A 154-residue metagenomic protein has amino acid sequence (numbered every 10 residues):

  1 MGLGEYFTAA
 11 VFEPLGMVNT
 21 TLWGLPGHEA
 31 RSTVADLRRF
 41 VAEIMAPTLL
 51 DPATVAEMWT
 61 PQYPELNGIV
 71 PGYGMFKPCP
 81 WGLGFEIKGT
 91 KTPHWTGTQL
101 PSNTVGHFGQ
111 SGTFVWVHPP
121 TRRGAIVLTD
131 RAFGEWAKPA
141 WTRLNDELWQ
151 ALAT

Functional and structural regions predicted by a protein language model:
M1-E13, V18-T154: Catalytic loop of the DD-peptidase/beta-lactamase superfamily, centered on the K-T-G motif and neighboring
